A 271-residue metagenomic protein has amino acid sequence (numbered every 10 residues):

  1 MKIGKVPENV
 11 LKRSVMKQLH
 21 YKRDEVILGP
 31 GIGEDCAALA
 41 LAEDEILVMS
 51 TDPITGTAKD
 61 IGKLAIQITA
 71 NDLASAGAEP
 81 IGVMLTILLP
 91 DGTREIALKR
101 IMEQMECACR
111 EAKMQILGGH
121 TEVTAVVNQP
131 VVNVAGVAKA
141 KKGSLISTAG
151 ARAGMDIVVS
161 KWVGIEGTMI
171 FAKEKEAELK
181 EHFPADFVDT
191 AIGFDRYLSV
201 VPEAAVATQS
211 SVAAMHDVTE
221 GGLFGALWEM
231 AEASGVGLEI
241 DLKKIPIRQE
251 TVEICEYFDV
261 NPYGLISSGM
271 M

Functional and structural regions predicted by a protein language model:
M1-M271: Helix-biased detector of long, well-ordered alpha-helical tracts
